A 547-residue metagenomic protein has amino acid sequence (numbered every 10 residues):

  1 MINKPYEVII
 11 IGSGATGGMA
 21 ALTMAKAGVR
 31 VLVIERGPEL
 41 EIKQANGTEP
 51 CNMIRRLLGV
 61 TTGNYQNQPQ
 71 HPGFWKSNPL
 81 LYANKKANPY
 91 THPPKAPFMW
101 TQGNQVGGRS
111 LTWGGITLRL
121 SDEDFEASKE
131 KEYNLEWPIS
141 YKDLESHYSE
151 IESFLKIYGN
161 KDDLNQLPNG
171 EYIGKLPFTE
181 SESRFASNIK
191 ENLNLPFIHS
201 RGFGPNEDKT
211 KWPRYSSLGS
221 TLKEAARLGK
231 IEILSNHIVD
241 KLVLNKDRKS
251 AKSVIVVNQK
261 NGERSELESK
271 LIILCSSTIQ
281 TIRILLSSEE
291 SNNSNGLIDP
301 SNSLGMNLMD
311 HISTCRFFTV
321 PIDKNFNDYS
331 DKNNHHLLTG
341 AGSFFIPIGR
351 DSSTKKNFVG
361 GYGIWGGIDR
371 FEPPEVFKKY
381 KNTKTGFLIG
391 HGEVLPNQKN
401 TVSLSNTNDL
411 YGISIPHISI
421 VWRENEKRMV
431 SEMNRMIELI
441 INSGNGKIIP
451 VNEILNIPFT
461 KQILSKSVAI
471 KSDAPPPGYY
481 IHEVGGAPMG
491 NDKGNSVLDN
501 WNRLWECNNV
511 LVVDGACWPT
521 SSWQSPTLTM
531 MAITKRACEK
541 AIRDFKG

Functional and structural regions predicted by a protein language model:
M1-P5: A short, basic/flexible loop-to-alpha-helix module at the beginning of a structural domain
V8-V33: N-terminal Rossmann-like FAD-binding beta1-loop-alpha1 element of flavoenzymes
I10, G14-A15, E180, I279 (+1 more regions): Residue-level detector of alpha-helix initiation sites
M24, Y82-Q102, V106-R109, W113 (+7 more regions): FAD cofactor-binding and catalytic pocket of flavoenzymes
K26, R30-V33, G37-R55, L242-N245 (+4 more regions): Glycine-rich loop(s) and the adjacent beta-strand/alpha-helix scaffold that form part
L57-A83, P89-M99, N104, G114-R119 (+4 more regions): Conserved redox-cofactor binding core of oxidoreductases
I198-P213, S235, D240-D247, E432-P519 (+1 more regions): A glycine-rich dinucleotide-binding beta-alpha-beta segment and adjacent secondary-structure elements that constitute
T520-C538: A conserved FAD-binding loop/helix module that cradles the flavin
